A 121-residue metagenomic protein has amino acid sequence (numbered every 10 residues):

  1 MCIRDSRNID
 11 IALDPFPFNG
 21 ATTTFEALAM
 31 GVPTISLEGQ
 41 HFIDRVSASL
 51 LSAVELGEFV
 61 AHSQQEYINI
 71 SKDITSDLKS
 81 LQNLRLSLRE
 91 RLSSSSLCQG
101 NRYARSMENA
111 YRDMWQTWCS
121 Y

Functional and structural regions predicted by a protein language model:
R4, I68-Y121: C-terminal amphipathic helix plus adjacent low-complexity, charged tail appended to glycosyltransferase catalytic
R4-R45: A donor-sugar binding/catalytic signature common to diverse glycosyltransferases and related nucleotide-sugar
N8, E26, V46-L50, I70 (+2 more regions): Generic recognition of well-ordered alpha-helical segments
F25, Q64-Q65, N101: Residues in well-ordered alpha-helical elements
L28, S52, Q116: Short polybasic/polar patches that bind polyanions
H41-S76: Change "using UDP/GDP/dTDP sugars" to "using nucleotide sugars
